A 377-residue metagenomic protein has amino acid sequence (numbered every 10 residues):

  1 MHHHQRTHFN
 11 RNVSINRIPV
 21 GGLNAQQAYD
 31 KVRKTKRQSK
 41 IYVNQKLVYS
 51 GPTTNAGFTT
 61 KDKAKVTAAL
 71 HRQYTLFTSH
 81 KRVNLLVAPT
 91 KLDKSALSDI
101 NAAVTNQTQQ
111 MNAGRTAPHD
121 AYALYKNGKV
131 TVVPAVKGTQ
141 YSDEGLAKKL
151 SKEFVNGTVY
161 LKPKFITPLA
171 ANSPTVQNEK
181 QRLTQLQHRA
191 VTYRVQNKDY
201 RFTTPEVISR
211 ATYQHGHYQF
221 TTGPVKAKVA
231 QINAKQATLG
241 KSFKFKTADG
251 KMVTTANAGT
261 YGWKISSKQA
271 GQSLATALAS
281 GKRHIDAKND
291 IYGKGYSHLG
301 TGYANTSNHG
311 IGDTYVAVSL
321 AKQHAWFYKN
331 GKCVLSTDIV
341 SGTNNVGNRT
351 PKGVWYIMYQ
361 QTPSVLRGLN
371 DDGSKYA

Functional and structural regions predicted by a protein language model:
M1-W355, Y359-Y376: Surface-exposed, secretory/extracytoplasmic low-complexity segments enriched in Ser/Thr/Asn/Gly/Pro
